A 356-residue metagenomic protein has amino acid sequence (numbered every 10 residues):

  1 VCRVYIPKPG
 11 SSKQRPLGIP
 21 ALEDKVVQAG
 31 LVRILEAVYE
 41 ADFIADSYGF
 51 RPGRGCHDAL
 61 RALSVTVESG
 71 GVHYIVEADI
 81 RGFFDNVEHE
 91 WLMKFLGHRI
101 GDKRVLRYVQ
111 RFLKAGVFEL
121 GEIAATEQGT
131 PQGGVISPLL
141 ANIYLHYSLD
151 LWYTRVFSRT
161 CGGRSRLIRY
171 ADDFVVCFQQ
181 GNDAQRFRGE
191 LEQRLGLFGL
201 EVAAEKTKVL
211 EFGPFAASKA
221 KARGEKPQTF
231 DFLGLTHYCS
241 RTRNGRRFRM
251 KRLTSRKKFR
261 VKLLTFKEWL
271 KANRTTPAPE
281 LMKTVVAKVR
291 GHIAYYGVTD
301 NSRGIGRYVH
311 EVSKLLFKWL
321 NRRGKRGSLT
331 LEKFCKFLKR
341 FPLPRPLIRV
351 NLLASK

Functional and structural regions predicted by a protein language model:
V1-K356: Non-catalytic terminal/accessory segments
